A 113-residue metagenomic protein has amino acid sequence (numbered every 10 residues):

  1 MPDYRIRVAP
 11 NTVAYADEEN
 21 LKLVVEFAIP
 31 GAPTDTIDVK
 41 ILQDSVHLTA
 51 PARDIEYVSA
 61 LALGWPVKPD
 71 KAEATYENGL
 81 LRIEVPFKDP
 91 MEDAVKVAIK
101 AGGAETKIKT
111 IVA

Functional and structural regions predicted by a protein language model:
M1-A113: Alpha-crystallin/small heat shock protein
